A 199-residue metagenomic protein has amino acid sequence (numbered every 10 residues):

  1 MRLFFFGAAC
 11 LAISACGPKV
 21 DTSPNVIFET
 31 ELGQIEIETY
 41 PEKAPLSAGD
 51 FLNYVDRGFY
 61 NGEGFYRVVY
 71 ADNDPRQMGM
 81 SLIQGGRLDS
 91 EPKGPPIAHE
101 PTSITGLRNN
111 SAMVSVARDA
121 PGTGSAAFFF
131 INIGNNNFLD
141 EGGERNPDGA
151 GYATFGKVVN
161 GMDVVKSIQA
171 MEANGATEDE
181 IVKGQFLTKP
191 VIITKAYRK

Functional and structural regions predicted by a protein language model:
M1-G7: Sec-dependent signal peptide recognition, specifically the positively charged N-region followed immediately by
R2, A12-A15: Short intrinsically disordered, low-complexity coil segments enriched in acidic
G7, S14-K199: Cyclophilin-like peptidyl-prolyl cis-trans isomerases
